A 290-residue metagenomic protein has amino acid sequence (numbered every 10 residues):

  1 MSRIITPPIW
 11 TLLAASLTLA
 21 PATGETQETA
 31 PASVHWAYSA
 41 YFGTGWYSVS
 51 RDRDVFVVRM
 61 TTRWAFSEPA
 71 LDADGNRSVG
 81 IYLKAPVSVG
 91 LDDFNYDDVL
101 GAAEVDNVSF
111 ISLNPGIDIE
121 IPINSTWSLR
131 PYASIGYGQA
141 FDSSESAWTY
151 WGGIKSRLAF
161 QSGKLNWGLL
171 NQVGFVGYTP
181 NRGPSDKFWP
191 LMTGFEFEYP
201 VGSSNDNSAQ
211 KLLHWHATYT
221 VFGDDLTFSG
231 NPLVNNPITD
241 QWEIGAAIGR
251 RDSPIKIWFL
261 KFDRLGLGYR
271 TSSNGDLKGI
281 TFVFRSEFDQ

Functional and structural regions predicted by a protein language model:
G24-V99, Q290: Short glycine/proline- and aromatic-enriched beta-strand/turn motifs that initiate or cap beta-hairpins
T44-S48, F66, V87-N95, I121 (+5 more regions): Transmembrane beta-strands of outer-membrane beta-barrel pores
D54-W64, V79, N107-L113, S146-G152 (+3 more regions): Residues that define the transmembrane beta-barrel architecture of outer-membrane proteins
M60-E68, L113-I121, I135, G152-F160 (+5 more regions): Residues on the lipid-exposed face of transmembrane beta-strands in outer-membrane beta-barrel proteins
S67-Y82, I121-L129, A159-G168, V201-L212 (+2 more regions): Short loop/turn motifs that connect adjacent beta-strands in outer-membrane beta-barrel proteins
V79-V87, W127-A133, Y150-G152, L165-V173 (+5 more regions): Transmembrane beta-strands of outer-membrane beta-barrel proteins
L91-V105, S204-Q290: Outer membrane beta-barrel transmembrane domains
E145-T227: Detector for outer-membrane/organellar transmembrane beta-barrel domains, recognizing the amphipathic beta-strand
